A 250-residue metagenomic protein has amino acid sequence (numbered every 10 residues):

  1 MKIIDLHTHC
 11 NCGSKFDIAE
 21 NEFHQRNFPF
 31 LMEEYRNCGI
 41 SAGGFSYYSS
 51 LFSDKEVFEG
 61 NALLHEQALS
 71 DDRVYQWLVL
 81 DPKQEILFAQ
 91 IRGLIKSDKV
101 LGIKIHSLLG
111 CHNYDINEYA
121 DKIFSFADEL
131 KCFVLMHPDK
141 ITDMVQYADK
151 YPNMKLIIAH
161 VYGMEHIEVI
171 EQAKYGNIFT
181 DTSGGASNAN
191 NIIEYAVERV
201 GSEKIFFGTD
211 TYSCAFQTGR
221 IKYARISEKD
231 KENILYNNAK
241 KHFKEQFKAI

Functional and structural regions predicted by a protein language model:
M1-C10, D17-A42, S202-K204, C214-I250: Mid-to-C-terminal alpha-helical segments outside catalytic/metal-binding sites
M1-N21, H65, D72-V79, G176: Mobile, glycine- and charge-enriched loop segments and immediately flanking short secondary-structure elements within
H7, Y35, L64, L94 (+7 more regions): Conserved, mostly hydrophobic/aromatic
T8, F28-S53, R73-V79, L101-G102 (+1 more regions): Divalent metal-dependent hydrolysis catalytic cores, especially in the metallo-beta-lactamase
H9-N11, K15, Y48-S49, V79-K83 (+5 more regions): Active-site beta-loop-alpha junctions enriched in small/polar residues
Q25-E33, F58-L64, I86-R92, T142 (+2 more regions): Alpha-helical scaffolding within the catalytic cores of extracellular/periplasmic polymer-degrading hydrolases
K55-F133, S187: Active-site gating/metal-coordination segments in enzymes
G102, D115-F206: Catalytic pocket-lining loop regions of alpha/beta-barrel enzymes, especially the amidohydrolase/enolase/GH5 lineages
